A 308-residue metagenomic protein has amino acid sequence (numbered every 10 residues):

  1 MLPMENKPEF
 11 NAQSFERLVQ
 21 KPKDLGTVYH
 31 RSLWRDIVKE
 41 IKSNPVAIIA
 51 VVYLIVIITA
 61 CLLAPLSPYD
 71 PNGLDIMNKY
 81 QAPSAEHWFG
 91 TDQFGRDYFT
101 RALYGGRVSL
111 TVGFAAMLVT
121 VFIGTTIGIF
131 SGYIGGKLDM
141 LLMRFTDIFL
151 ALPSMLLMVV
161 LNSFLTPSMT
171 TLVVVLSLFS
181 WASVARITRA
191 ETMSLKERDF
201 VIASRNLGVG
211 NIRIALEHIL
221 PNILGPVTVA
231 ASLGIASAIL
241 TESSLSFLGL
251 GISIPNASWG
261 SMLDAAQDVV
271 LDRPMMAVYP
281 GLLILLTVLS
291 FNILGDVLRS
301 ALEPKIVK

Functional and structural regions predicted by a protein language model:
M1-T125, I129, G136-K137, A151 (+3 more regions): Gly/Trp-centered helix-boundary motif
E40, A102-G105, S109, F130 (+12 more regions): Amphipathic alpha-helical segments that mediate coupling or scaffolding at interfaces
I57-I58, V121, D147, S163 (+4 more regions): Residue-level recognition of pore/gate-forming positions within transmembrane alpha-helices of multi-pass
C61-P65, M158, N162, A215 (+2 more regions): Structural signal for membrane-spanning alpha-helices in multi-pass inner-membrane proteins, emphasizing helix cores
A64-Y69, G132-G136, L161-P167, F179 (+4 more regions): Short helix-capping/hinge motifs at transmembrane helix termini and TM-loop junctions
W88, Y98, F122-G124, I129-L195 (+1 more regions): Generic hydrophobic transmembrane alpha-helix motif, especially the helices
R96-T111, A115, G135-M143, M193 (+2 more regions): Amphipathic cytosolic juxtamembrane alpha-helices at the membrane-cytosol interface of multi-pass membrane transporters
L161-F164, L176, E191-T192, L240-L283 (+1 more regions): Glycine-rich helix-loop "coupling/hinge" segments at transmembrane-helix boundaries in multipass transporters
